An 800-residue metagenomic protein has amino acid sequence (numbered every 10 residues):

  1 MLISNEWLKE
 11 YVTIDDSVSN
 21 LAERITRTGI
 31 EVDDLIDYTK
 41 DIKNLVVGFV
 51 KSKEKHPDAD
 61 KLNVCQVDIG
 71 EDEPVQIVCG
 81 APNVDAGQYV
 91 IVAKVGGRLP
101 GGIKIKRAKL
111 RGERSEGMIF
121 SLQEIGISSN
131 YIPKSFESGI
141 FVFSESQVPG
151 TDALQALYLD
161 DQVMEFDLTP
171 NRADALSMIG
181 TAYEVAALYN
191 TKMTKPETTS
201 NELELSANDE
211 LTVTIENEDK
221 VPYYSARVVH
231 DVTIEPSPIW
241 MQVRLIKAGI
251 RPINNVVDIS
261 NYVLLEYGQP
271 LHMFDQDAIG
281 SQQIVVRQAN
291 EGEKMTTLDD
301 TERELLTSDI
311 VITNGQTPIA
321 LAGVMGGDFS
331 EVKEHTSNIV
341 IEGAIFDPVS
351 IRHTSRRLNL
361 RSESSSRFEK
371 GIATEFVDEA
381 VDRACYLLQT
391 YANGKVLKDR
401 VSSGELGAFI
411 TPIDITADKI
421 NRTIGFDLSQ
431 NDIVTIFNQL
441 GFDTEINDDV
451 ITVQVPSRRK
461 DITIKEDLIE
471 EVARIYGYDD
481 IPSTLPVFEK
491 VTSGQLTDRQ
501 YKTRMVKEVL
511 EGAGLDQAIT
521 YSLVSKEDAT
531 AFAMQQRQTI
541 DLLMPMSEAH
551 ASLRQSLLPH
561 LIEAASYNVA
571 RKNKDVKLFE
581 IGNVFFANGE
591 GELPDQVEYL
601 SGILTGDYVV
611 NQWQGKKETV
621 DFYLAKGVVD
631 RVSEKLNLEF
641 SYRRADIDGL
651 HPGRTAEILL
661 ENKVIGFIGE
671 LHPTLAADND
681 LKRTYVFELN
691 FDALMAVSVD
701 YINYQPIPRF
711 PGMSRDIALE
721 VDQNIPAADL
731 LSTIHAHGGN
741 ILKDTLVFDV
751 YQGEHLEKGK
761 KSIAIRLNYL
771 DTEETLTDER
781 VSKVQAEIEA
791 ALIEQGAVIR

Functional and structural regions predicted by a protein language model:
M1-T199, V340, E363, A373-T374 (+2 more regions): Phosphate-backbone binding interfaces of nucleic-acid-interacting proteins
N5, N63, T194-K294, Y608: Glycine/proline-enriched, intrinsically flexible loops and inter-domain linkers
K40-K43, E202-L203, K490-V491, Q495 (+3 more regions): Beta-rich nucleic-acid/ligand-interaction surfaces
V47-V78, N254, S260-V332: Conserved mixed alpha/beta core segments that line enzyme active sites in large multi-domain catalysts
R114-G126, S135, I140, I312-A408 (+1 more regions): Mobile "lid/hinge" segments at catalytic clefts and subdomain interfaces of large enzymes
Y189-T214, G394-I420, D427: Terminal amphipathic helices with adjacent charged low-complexity linkers/tails
I413-A417, N421-V576, R715-A718, N768-L770 (+2 more regions): Extended, well-folded interaction surfaces typified by the phenylalanyl-tRNA synthetase beta subunit core
Q439-F442, D595, V609-R800: A carboxyl-terminal module marker
